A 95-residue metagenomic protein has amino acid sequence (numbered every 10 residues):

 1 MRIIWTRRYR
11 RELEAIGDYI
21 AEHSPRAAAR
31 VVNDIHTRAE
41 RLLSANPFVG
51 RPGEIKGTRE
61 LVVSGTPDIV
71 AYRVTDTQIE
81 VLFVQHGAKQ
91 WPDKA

Functional and structural regions predicted by a protein language model:
R2-R59, K94: Basic, Lys/Arg-enriched alpha-helical interface segments
V63-A95: Enriched for short, Lys/Arg-rich terminal
